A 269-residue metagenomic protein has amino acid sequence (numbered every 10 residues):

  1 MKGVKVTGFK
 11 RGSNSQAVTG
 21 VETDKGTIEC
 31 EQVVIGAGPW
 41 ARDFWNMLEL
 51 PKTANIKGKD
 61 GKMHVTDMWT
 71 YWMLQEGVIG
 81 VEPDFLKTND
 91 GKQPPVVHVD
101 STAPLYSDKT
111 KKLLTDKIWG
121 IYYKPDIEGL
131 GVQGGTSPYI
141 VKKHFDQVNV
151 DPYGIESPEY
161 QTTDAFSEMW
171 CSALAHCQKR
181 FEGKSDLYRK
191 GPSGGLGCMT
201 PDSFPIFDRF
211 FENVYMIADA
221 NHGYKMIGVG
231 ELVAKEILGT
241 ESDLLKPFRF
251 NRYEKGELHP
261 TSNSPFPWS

Functional and structural regions predicted by a protein language model:
M1-T7: A conserved beta-strand/loop element that lines the FAD pocket in flavoprotein oxidoreductases
K2, D116-W119, T200-P201: Short, basic and Ser/Thr-rich N-terminal targeting/leader segments
K5, W40, S203: A generic "binding-loop/recognition-motif" signal
T7-K10, D208: Conserved positions in beta-strands of structured domains
F9-Q161, A175, F181-K184: Flavin-dependent oxidoreductases
I140, H144-P152, P158-S269: C-terminal catalytic lobe of FAD-dependent flavoproteins
